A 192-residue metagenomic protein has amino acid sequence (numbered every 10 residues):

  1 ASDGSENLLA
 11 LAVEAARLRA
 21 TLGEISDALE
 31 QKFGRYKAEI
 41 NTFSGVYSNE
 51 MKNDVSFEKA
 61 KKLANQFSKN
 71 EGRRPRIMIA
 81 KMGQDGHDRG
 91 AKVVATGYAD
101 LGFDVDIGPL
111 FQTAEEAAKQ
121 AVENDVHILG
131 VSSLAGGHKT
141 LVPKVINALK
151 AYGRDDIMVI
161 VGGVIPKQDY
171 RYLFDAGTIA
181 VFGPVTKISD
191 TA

Functional and structural regions predicted by a protein language model:
A1-A16, T21-L22, A28: Catalytic-core signal marking the mid-to-C-terminal active-site face
S2-E6, K61-R74, K119-D125: Glycine-rich phosphate/diphosphate-binding loops that line cofactor/substrate pockets in enzymes
L18-E58: Terminal amphipathic helices with adjacent charged low-complexity linkers/tails
R76-M78: Conserved beta-strand elements of the Class I
M82: Conserved ATP-binding TGD loop and adjacent catalytic N/P-domain core of P-type ATPases
A91-T191: Cofactor-cradling patches in redox/metallo enzymes
